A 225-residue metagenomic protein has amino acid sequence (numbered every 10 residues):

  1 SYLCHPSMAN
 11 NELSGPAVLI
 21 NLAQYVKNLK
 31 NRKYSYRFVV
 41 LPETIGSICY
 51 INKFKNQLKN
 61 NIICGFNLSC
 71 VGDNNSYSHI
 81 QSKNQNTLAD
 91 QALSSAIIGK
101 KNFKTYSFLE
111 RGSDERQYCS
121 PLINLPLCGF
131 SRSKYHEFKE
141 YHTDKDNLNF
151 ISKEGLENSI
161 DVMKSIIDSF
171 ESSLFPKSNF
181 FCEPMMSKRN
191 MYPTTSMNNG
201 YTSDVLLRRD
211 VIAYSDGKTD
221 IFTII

Functional and structural regions predicted by a protein language model:
S1-D90, A96, K100-S120: Acidic/histidine-rich catalytic neighborhood of metal-dependent amide-processing enzymes
L13-N21, N158-V162, T223: Short amphipathic alpha-helical face segments that pack within enzyme cores and frequently flank/anchor catalytic
I45, C49, L88, S113 (+3 more regions): Generic recognition of stable, solvent-exposed alpha-helical segments in well-folded globular domains
C70-N75, E137-D146, N190, K218: Short acidic (Asp/Glu) and glycine-rich catalytic loops that position anionic groups and cofactors
C119-L125, S152-L156: Helix-loop elements that line ligand-binding/catalytic pockets
P126-S133: A structural supersecondary motif
K145, N149, E154-A213: Acidic, low-complexity/disordered tracts enriched in E/D and polar residues
I212-T223: Short capping segments at the starts of secondary-structure elements
